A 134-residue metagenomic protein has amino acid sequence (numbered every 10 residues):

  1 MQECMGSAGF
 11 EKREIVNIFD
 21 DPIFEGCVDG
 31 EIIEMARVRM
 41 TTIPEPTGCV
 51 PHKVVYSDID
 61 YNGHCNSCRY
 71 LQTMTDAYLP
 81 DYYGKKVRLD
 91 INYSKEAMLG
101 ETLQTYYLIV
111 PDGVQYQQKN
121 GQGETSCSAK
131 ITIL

Functional and structural regions predicted by a protein language model:
M1-T42, A97-G100, L108-L134: HotDog/MaoC-like acyl-thioester-processing domains
G9-V87: Hot-dog-fold acyl-thioester-processing enzymes
D90: Short aromatic/hydrophobic contact patches that present stacked aromatics for nucleic-acid/ligand binding
